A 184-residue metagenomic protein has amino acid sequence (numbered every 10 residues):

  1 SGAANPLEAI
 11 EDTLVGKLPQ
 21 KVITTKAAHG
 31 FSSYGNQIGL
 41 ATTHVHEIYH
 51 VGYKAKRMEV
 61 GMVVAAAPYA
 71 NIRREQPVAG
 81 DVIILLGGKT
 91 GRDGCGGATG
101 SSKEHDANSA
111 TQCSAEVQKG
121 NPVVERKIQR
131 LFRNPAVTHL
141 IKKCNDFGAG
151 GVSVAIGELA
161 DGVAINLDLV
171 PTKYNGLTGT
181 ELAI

Functional and structural regions predicted by a protein language model:
S1-I184: Glycine/proline-enriched, intrinsically flexible loops and inter-domain linkers
